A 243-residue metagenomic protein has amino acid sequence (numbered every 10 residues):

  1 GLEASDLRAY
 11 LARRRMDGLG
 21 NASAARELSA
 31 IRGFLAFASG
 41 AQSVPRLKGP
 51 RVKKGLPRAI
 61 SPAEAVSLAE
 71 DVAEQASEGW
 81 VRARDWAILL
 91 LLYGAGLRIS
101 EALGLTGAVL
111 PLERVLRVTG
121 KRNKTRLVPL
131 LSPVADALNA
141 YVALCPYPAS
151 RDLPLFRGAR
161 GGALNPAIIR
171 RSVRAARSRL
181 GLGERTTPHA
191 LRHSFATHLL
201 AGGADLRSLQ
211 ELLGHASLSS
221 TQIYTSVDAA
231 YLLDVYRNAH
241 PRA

Functional and structural regions predicted by a protein language model:
G1-A243: Conserved catalytic core of the tyrosine transesterase superfamily
